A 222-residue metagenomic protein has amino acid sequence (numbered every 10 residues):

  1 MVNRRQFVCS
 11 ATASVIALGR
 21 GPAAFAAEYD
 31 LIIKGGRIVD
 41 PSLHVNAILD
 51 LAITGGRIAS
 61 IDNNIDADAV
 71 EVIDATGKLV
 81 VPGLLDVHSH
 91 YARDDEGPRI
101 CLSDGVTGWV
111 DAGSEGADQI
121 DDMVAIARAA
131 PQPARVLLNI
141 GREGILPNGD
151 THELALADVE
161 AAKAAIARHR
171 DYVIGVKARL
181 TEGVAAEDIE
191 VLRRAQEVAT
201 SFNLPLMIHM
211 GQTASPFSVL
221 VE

Functional and structural regions predicted by a protein language model:
M1-S14: N-terminal secretory signal peptides and thylakoid transit peptides that target proteins across membranes
S14-G21: Hydrophobic h-region of N-terminal signal peptides that target proteins for export in Gram-negative bacteria
P22-I32, I38-P82: Histidine-rich, glycine-flanked metal-binding segment
A27-Y29, D68-V70, A75-T76, V80 (+4 more regions): Short coil/turn connectors at secondary-structure junctions
K78-R99, E115: Di-metal (Zn2+ and/or Mg2+/Mn2+) metal-binding site signature of metallo-dependent hydrolases with the MBL/beta-CASP
A92-D95, Q119, S215-F217: Short glycine/serine/threonine-rich phosphate/pyrophosphate-binding segments that cradle anionic phosphate groups
R99-L180, E190, Q196: Divalent-metal coordination cores built from histidine and acidic residues
A112, A178-E222: Active-site core of metal-dependent hydrolases
